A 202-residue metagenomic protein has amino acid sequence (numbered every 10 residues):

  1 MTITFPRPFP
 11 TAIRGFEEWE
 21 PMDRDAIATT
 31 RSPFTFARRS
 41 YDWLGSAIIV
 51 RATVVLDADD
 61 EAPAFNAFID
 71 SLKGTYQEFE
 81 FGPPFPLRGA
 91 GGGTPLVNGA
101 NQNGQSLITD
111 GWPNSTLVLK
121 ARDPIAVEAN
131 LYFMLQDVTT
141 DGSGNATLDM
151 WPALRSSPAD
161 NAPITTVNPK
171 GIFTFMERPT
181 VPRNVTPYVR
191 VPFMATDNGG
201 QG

Functional and structural regions predicted by a protein language model:
M1-G202: Extracellular/virion structural assembly segments
